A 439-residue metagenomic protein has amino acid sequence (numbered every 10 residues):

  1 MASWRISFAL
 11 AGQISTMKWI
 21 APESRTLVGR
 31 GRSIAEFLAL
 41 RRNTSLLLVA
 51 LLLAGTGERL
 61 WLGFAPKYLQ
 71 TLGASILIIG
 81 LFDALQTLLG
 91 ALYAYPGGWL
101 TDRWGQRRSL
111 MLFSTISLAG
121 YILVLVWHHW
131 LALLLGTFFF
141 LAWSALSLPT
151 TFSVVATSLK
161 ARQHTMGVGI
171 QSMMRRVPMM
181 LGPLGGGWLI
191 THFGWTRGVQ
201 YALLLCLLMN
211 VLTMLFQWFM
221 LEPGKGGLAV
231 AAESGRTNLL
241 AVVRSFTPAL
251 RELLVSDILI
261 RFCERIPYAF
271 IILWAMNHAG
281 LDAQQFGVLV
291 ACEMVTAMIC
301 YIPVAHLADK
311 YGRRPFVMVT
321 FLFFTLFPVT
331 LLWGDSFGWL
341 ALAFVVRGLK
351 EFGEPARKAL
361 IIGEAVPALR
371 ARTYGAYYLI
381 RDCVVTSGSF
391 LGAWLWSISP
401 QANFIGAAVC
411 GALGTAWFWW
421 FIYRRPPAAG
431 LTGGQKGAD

Functional and structural regions predicted by a protein language model:
K18-R41, P223-S256, G437-D439: Juxtamembrane intracellular "pre-TM" segments in multi-pass secondary transporters
G29-L88, L250-L289: Helix-loop boundary and gating motifs at the non-cytosolic
T71, L181-Q200, L273, N277 (+1 more regions): Transmembrane alpha-helix termini and helix-breaking/packing motifs in multi-pass membrane transporters
Y93-G105, I190, C300-G312, W396: Helix-to-loop junctions at the C-terminal end of transmembrane segments in multipass secondary transporters
R103-S114, K310-F321: Cytoplasmic membrane-interface "Motif A"-like loop-to-helix N-cap segments of 12-TM Major Facilitator Superfamily
T115-H129, L322-D335: C-terminal ends and interior cores of transmembrane alpha-helices in multi-pass membrane transporters/permeases
F138-R175: Cytoplasmic helix-loop-helix junction between adjacent transmembrane helices in 12-TM secondary transporters
L208-L228, W417-I422: C-terminal membrane-cytosol helix-exit motif in multi-pass small-molecule transporters
